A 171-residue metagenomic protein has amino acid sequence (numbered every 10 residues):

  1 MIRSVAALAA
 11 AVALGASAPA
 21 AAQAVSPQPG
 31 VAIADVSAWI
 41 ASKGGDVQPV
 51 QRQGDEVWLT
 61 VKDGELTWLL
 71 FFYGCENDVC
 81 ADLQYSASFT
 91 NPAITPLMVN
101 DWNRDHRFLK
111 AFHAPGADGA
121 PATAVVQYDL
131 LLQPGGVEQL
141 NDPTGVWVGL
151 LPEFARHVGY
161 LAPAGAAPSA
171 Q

Functional and structural regions predicted by a protein language model:
M1-L8: Bacterial N-terminal signal peptides that target proteins for export
S17-P19: N-terminal signal peptide c-region/cleavage motif recognized by signal peptidases
Q23-V79, P168-Q171: N-terminal secretory signal peptides
P27, A81-T123: Short, internal acidic amphipathic alpha-helical interface segments that mediate docking to partner proteins
I33, S37-I40, P96, N141-T144 (+1 more regions): Extracytoplasmic/secreted envelope proteins and their assembly/folding machinery, especially bacterial periplasmic
Q51, D63, G74, A87-F89 (+2 more regions): A mature extracytoplasmic/lumenal domain signature
K110-A155: A short, solvent-exposed beta-edge/loop patch
V158-Q171: Short, highly charged C-terminal tails/helix-capping segments
